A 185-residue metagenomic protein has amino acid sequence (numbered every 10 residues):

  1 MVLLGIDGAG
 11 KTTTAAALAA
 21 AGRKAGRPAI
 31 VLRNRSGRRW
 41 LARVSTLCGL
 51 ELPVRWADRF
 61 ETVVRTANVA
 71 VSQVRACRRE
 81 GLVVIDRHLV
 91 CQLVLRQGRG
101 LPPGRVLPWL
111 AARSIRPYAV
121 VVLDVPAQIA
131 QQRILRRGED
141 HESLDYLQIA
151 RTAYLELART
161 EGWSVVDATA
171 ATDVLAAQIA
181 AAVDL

Functional and structural regions predicted by a protein language model:
M1, G81-I85, S164: Generic beta-sheet signal
M1-T62, R116-A119, R159, V165 (+1 more regions): Glycine-rich phosphate-binding loop of ATP-dependent small-molecule kinases
G5, V84-I85, V122: Generic enzyme active-site microenvironment
I30-R105: ATP-dependent small-molecule kinase phosphotransfer cores that center on conserved nucleotide phosphate-binding segments
S36-G37, L89-V90, V125-A130, A171: Conserved nucleotide-binding/hydrolysis micro-motifs of P-loop NTPases
V71-R78, W109-A112, Y154-E156: Short, flexible, glycine/charge-rich loop motifs used to bind or transfer phosphoryl groups or to couple energy/partner
Q92-A153: A glycine- and Lys/Arg-enriched "phosphate-lid" helix/loop adjacent to the NTP-binding pocket of small-molecule kinases
Q128-L185: NTP-dependent small-molecule kinase module
